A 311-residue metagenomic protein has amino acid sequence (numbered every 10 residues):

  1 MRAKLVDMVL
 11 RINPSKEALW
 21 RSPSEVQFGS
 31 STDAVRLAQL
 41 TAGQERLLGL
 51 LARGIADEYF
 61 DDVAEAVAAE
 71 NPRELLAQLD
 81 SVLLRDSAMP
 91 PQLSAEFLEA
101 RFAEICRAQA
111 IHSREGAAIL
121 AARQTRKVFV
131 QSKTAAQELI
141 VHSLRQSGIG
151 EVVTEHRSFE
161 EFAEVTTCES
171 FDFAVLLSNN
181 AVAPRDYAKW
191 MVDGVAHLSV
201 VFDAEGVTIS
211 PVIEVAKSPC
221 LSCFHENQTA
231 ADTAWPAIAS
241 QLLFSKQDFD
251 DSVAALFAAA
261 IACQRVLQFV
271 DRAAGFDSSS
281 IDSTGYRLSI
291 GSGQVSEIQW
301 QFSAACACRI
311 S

Functional and structural regions predicted by a protein language model:
M1-D33: Long, low-complexity, charged/polar intrinsically disordered regions in eukaryotic proteins
R2-R11, Q39, L47, A52 (+3 more regions): Glycine-rich phosphate/adenylate-binding loop
V26, V128, Y286: A broad, low-specificity signal marking well-ordered, structured residues that form hydrophobic/aromatic
S30-E151, S199, I213-V215, Q268-F269 (+1 more regions): Long, charge-rich, low-complexity alpha-helical segments
A117-V130, F162-L176: Long, low-complexity, intrinsically disordered polar/charged segments
V130-A135, E155-S158, V175-A181, V201-F202: Structural motif
A136-I140, E160-A163, A183: Short, charged/polar "capping" segments at the starts of alpha-helices and the immediately preceding loops
R145-F171: A short, well-structured beta->alpha microelement
